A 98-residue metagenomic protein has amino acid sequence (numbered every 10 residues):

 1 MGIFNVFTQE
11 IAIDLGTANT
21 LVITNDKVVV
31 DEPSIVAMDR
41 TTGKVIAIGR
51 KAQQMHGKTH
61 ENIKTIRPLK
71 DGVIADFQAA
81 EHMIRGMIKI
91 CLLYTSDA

Functional and structural regions predicted by a protein language model:
M1-H82: Early-domain small/polar-rich strand-loop-helix modules and first-structured segments of the mature chain
M83-I90: Phosphate/ATP-binding catalytic cores across multiple sugar-kinase/actin-like superfamilies, primarily ASKHA
Y94-A98: Conserved small/polar residues in nucleotide/adenosyl-binding loops
